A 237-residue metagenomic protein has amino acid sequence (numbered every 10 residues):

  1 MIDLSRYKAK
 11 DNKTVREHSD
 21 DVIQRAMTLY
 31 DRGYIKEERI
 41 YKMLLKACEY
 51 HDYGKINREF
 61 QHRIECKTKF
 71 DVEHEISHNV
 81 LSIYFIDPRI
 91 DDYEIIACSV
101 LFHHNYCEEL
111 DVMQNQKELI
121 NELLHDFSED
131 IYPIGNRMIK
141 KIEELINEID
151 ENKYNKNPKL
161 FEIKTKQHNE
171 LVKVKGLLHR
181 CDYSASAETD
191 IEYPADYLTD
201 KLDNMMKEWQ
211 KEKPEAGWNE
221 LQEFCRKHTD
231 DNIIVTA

Functional and structural regions predicted by a protein language model:
I2-D11, V15-M205: Accessory nucleic-acid engagement/destabilization modules that flank
K13-V15, K207-A216: Dynamic helix-loop-helix/coil hinge segments at AAA+ ATPase domain boundaries and subdomain interfaces
F85, M205-E208, F224, H228: Residues that form generic nucleotide/phosphate-binding pockets
A216-D230: Pre-Walker A adenine-sensing motif
T229-A237: Walker A/P-loop
